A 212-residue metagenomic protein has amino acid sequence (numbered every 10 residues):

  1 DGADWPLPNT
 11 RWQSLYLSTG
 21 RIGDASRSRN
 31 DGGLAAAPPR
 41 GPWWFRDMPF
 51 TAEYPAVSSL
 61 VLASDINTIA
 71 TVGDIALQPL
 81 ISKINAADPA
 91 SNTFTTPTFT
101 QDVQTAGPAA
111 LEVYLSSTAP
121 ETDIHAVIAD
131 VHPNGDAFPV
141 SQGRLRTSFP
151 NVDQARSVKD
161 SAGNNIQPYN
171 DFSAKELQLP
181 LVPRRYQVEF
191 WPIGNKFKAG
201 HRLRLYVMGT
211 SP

Functional and structural regions predicted by a protein language model:
D1-P212: C-terminal, loop-rich substrate-recognition/catalytic regions characterized by aromatic stacking residues
